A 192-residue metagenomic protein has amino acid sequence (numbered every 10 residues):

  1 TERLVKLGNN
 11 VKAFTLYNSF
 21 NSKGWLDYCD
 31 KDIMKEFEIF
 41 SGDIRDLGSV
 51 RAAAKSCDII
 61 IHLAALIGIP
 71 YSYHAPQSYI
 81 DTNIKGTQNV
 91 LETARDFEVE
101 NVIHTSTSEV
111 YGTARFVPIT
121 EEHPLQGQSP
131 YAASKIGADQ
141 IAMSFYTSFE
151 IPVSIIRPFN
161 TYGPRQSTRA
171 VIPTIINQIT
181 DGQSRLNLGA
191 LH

Functional and structural regions predicted by a protein language model:
T1-T161: N-terminal Rossmann-like NAD(P)+-binding domain of SDR-like oxidoreductases, especially those catalyzing
S72, H123, I151-P164, T174-H192: A conserved pocket-lining segment of Rossmann-fold NAD(P)-dependent short-chain dehydrogenase/reductase
V171: Conserved catalytic loops of nucleotide-sugar-dependent glycosyltransferases that act on lipid-linked
